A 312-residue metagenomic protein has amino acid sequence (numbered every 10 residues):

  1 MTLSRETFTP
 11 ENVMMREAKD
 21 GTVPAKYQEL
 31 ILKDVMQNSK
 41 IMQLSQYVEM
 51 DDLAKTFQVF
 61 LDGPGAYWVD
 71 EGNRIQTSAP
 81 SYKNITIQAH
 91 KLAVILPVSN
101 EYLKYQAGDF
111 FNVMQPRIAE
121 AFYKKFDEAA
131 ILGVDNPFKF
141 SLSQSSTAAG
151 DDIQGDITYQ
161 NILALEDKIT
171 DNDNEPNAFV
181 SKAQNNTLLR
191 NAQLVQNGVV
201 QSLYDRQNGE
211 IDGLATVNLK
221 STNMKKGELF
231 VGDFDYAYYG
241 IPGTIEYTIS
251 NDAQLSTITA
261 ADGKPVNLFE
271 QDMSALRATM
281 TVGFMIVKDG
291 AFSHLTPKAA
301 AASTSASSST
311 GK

Functional and structural regions predicted by a protein language model:
M1-E29, K264-K312: Protruding loop/beta-arch "assembly-hinge" segments enriched in small, turn-prone residues
M15-V94, T158, A291: Assembly/oligomerization interface modules of large self-assembling protein complexes
T22, K26-L30, M36, D109 (+6 more regions): Generic recognition of stable, solvent-exposed alpha-helical segments in well-folded globular domains
F60-L61, S99, K182-Q184, T279-T281: Structured loops at beta-to-helix junctions and adjacent beta-edge loops in soluble globular domains
P64-A66, N185-L189, G283-I286: Flexible loop/turn segments at secondary-structure boundaries
V94-N172, H294, S303-G311: Alpha-helical scaffold segments that mediate packing/assembly in large oligomeric complexes
I153-E270, S274, M280, S308-K312: Extended oligomerization regions of viral-like shell subunits
